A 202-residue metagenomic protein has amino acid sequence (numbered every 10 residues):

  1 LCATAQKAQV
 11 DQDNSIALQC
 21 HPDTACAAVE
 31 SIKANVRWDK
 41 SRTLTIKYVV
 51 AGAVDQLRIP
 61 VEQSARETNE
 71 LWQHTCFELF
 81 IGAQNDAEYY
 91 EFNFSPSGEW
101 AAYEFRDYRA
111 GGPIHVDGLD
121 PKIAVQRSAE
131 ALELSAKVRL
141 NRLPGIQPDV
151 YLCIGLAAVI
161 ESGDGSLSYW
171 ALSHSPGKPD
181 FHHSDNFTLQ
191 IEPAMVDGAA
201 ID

Functional and structural regions predicted by a protein language model:
A3, K7-D13, T68-Y89, I146-D202: Acidic/polar low-complexity flexible segments
N14-A28: Short, Gly/Pro- and small/polar-rich lid/capping loops
P22-D23, I32-R37, D120-R127: Beta-strand-rich interaction surfaces with strong enrichment in secreted/lumenal proteins
D39-L44, G82-D86, R127-A131, G145-D149: A short, structured loop/turn motif at beta-sheet edges
R42-V54, L132-V138: Short, well-ordered beta-strand segments enriched in hydrophobic/aromatic residues
G52-N69, R142: Short amphipathic, basic-aromatic surface patches that mediate peripheral association with negatively charged
A65-A124: Extracellular/luminal beta-rich ligand-recognition and adhesion surfaces characterized by aromatic-Gly/Pro-enriched
G118-E161: Extended, acidic-biased charged interface segments
